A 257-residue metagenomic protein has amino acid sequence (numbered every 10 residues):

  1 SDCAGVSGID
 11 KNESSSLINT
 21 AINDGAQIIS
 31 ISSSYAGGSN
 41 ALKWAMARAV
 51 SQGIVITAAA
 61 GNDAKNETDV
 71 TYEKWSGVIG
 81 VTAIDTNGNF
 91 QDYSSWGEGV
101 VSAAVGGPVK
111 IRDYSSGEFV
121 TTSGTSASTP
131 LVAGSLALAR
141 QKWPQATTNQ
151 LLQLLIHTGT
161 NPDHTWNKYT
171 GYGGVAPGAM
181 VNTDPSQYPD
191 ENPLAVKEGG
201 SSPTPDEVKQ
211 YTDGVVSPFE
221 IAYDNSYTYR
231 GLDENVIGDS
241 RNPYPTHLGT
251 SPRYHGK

Functional and structural regions predicted by a protein language model:
S1-A36, P162: Subtilisin-like peptidase catalytic core
D2-G5, S34-G38, N62-N66, I84-N89 (+2 more regions): Solvent-exposed loop/turn segments at secondary-structure junctions within structured extracellular/periplasmic domains
K11-N19, K43-M46, D69, V78 (+5 more regions): Extracytoplasmic/secreted envelope proteins and their assembly/folding machinery, especially bacterial periplasmic
N23-I29, S51-I56, S76-G80, T147-T148: Loop/turn elements at helix/coil->beta-strand transitions in domains of secreted/extracellular proteins
I31-G37, A59, D63-K65, V120-V132: Gly/Ser-rich catalytic serine loop of serine hydrolases
G38-I56: Catalytic-core regions built around general acid/base machinery
V70-Q141, Q145: Extracellular S/T/G-rich loop segment that most often corresponds to the catalytic His/Ser-adjacent loop
D92, W143-G256: C-terminal subdomain of the subtilisin-like protease fold in secreted/lumenal serine endopeptidases
